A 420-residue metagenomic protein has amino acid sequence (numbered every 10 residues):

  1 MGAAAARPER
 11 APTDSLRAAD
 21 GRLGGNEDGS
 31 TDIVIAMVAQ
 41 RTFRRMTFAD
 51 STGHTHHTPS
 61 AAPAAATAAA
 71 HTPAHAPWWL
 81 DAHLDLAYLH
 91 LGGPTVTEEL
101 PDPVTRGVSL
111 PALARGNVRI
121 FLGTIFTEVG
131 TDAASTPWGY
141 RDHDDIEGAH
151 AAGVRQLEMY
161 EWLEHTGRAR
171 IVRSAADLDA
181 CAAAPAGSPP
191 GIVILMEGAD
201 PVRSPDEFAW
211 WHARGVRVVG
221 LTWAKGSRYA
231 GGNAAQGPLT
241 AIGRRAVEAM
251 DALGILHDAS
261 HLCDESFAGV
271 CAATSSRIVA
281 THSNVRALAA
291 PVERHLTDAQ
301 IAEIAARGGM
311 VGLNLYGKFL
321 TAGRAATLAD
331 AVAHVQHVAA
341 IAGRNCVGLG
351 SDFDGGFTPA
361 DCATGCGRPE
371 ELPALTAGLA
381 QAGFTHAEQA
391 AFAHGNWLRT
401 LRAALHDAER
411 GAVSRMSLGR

Functional and structural regions predicted by a protein language model:
M1-T13, R17-L23, T67: Compositionally biased, low-complexity flexible segments
V38-Q236, A241, A290-L349, F353-R420: N-terminal hydrophobic targeting/anchoring segments and the immediately downstream early-domain regions of hydrolases
W79-A87, L262, A280-N284: Histidine-centered catalytic micro-motifs
Q236-C271, A280-T281: Loop-centered beta-sheet repeat module
I255-L256, S276, Q300: Phosphate/pyrophosphate-binding betaalpha-module
S260, T281-S283, N314, G350: Generic beta-strand/beta-sheet core signal
D264, R277, H282-V285, V292-T297: Acidic, glycine-rich loop-and-beta core segments that form the ion-binding/anion-interacting portion of active sites
